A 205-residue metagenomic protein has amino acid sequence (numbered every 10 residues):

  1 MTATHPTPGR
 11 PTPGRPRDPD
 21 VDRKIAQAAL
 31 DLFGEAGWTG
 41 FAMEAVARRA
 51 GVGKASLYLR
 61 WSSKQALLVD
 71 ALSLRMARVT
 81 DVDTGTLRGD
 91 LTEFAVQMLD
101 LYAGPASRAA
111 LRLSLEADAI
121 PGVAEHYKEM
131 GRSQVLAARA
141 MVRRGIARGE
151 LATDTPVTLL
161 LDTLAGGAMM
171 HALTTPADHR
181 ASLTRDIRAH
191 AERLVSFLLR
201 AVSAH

Functional and structural regions predicted by a protein language model:
M1-R10, E93, D100, L136-A147 (+2 more regions): C-terminal peripheral helix-coil segments that are non-catalytic and often amphipathic
M1-R49, A66-V69: Basic, helix-initiating cap at the start of DNA-binding domains
G40, S63-L68, R78, L91: Short amphipathic alpha-helical segment with a characteristic S/N-K-E followed by hydrophobic residues
G51-W61: Short hydrophobic/aromatic patch on the recognition helix
A66, A71, Y102-K128: Amphipathic alpha-helical segments used for helix-helix packing
V79-R108, V157-L161: Hydrophobic alpha-helical connector segments
R108, P121-R148, V157-T158, D162: Amphipathic alpha-helical packing segments from all-alpha helical-bundle domains
